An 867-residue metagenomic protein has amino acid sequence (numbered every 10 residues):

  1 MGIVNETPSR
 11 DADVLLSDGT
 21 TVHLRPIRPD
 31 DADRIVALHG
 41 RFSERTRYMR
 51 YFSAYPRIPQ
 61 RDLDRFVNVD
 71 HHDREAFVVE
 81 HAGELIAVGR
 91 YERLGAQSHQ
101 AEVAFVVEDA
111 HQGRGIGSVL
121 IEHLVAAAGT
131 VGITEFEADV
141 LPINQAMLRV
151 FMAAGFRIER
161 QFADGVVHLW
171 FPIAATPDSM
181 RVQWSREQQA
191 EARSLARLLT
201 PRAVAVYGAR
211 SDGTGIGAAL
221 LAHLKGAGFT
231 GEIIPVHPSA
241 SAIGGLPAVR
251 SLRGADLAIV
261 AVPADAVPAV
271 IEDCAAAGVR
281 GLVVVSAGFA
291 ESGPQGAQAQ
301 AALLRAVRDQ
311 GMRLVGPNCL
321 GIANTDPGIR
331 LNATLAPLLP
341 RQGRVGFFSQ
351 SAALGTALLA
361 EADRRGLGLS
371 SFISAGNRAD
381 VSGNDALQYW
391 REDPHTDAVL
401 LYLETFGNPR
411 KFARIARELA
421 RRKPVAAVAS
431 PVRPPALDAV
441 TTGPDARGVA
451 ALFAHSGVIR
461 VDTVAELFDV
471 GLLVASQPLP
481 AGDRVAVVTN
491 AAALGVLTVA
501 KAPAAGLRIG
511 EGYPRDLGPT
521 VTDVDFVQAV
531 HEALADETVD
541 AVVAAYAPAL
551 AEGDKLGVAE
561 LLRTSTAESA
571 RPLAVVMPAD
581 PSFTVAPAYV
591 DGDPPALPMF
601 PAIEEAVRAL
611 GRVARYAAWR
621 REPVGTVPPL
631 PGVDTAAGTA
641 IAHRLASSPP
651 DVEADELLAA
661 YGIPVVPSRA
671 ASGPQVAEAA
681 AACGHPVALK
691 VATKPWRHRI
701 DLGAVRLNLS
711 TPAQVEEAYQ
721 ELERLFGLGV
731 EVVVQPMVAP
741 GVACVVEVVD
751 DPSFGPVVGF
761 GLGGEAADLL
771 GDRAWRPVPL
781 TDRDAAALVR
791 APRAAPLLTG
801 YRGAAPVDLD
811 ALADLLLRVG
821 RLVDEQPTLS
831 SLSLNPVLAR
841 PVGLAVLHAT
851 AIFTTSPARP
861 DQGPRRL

Functional and structural regions predicted by a protein language model:
G2-R197: Long, contiguous binding/interaction regions
A174-L867: Catalytic-core regions of core metabolic enzymes, especially those transforming organic acids/acyl-group intermediates
